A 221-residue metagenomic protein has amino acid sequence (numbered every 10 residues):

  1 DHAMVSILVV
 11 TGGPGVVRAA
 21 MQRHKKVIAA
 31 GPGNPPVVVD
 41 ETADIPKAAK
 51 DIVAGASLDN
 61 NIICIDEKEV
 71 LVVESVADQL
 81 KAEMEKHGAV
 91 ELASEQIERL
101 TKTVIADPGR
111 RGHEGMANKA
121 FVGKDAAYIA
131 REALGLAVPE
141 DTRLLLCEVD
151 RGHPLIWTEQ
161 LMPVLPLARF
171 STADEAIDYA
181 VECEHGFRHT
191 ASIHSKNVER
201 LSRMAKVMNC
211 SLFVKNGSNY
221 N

Functional and structural regions predicted by a protein language model:
D1-T11: Active-site phosphate-binding strand-loop segment of PLP-dependent enzymes
H2, G31-P32, I63-D66, E114 (+2 more regions): Short glycine-enriched loop/turn motifs at secondary-structure junctions
A3-M4, R23-H24, M208-N209: Short, structured coil segments at secondary-structure junctions
V9, V38, L71, L165-L167 (+1 more regions): Structural motif
T11, A30, V73, K215-N216: Generic beta-sheet signal
P14: Short gly/Ser/Thr-rich phosphate-binding loop of adenylate-forming enzymes
V17-R151: ALDH superfamily catalytic-core signature
L136-N221: Conserved C-terminal structural/oligomerization subdomain of aldehyde/semialdehyde dehydrogenase
